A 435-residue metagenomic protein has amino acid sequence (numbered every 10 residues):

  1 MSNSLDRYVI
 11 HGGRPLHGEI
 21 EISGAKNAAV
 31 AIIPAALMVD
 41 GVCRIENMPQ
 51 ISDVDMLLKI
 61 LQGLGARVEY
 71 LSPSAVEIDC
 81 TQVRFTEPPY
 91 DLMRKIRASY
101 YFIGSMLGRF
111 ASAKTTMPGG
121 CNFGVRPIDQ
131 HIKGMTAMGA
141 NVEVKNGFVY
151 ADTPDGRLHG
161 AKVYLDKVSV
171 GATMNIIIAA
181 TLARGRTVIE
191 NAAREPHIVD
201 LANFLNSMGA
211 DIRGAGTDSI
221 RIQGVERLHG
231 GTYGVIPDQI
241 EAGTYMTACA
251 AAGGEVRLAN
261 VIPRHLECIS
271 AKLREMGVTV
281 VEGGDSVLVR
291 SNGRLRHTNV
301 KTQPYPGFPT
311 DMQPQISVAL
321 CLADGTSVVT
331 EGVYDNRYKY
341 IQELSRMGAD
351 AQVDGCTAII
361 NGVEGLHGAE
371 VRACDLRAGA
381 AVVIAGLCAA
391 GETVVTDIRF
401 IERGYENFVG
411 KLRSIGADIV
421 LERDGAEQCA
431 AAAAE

Functional and structural regions predicted by a protein language model:
M1-E435: Short, structured segments at the rim of ligand-binding sites
